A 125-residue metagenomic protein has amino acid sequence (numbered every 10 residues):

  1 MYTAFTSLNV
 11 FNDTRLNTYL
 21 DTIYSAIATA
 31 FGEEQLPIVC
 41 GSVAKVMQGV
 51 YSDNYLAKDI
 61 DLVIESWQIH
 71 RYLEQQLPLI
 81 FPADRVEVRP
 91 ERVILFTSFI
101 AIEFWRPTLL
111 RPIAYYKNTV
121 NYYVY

Functional and structural regions predicted by a protein language model:
M1-V39: Helical scaffold of the NTase/Pol beta-like nucleotidyltransferase catalytic core
R15-N17, N54-D59, P82, P107-L109: Generic detector of bulky aromatic hydrophobic side chains
L16-T18, V39-A44, F81-D84: A short linear-motif detector with a strong N-terminal bias
Y24-I60, E65-H70: Active-site nucleotide-donor binding segment shared across nucleotidyl transfer reactions
S66-F81: Amphipathic alpha-helical segments
L77-T119: Conserved catalytic core of two-metal-ion nucleotidyltransferases
T119-Y125: NUDIX/MutT-family hydrolases
